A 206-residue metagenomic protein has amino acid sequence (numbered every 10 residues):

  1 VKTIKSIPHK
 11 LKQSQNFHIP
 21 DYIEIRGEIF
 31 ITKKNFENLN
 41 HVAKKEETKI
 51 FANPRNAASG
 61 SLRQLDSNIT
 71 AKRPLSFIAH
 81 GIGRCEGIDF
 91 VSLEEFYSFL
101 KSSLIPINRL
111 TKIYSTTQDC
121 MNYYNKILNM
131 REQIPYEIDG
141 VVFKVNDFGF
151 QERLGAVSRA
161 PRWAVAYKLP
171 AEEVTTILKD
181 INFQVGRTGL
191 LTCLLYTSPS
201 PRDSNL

Functional and structural regions predicted by a protein language model:
V1-S198, R202: RNA/tRNA-interacting regions in translation and RNA-turnover enzymes
S204-L206: N-terminal low-complexity segments that are often proline-rich with Ser/Thr-Pro
